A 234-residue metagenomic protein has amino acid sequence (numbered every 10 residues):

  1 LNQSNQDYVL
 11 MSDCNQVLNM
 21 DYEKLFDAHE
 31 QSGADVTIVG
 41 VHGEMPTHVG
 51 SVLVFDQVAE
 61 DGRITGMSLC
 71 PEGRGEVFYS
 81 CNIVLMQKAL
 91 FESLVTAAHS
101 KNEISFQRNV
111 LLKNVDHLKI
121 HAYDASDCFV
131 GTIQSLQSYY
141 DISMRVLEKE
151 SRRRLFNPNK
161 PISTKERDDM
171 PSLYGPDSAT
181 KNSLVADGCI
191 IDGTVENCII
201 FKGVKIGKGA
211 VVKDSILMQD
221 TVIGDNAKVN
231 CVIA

Functional and structural regions predicted by a protein language model:
L1-M144: Unchanged
A89, A97-A234: Left-handed beta-helix
